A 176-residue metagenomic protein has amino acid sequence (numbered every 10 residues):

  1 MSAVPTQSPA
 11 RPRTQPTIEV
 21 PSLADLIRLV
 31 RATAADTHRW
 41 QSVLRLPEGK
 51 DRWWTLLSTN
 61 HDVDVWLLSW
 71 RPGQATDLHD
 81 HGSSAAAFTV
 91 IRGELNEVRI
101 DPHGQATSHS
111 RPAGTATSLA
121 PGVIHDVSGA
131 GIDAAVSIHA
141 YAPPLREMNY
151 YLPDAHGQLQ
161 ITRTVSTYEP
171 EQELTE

Functional and structural regions predicted by a protein language model:
M1-H38: N-terminal leader/capping segments at the start of a protein or of a new domain
S42-Q74: A short glycine-rich, His/Asp/Glu-containing loop-to-beta-strand
W66-H81, A120-G122: Conserved short histidine dyad/triad with adjacent acidic residue
P72, S83-D101: Glycine- and acidic-residue-biased ligand/ion/polar-headgroup-sensing regions
L78-D80, V98-P102, A106-T107, G129 (+1 more regions): A short secondary-structure junction signal
A87, D101-D126, S166: Short acidic-glycine-tyrosine-enriched beta hairpin
A120-E147: Ligand-binding loop in jelly-roll beta-barrel domains
L145-E176: Conserved double-stranded beta-helix
